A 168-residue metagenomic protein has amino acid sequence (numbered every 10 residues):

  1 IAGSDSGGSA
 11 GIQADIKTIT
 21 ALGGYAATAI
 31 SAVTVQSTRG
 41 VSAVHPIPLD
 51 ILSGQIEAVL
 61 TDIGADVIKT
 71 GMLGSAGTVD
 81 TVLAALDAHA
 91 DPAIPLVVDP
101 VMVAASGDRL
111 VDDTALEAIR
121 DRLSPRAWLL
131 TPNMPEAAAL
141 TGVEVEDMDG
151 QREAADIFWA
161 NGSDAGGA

Functional and structural regions predicted by a protein language model:
I1, L22, V59-A65, A85-H89 (+4 more regions): Change "in soluble alpha/beta enzymes" to "in soluble alpha/beta proteins
I1-T20: Glycine/serine-rich anion-binding loops at beta->alpha junctions that coordinate negatively charged ligand groups
G3, D99, N133: Active-site glycine-centered loops adjacent to acidic/histidine catalytic or metal-binding residues that shape
S6-G7, G74, V103, E146: Glycine-/small-residue-rich active-site loops that bind phosphorylated ligands and cofactors
G8-G11, H45-P48, D112, L116: Short, conserved glycine- and acidic-residue-centered signature motifs in active-site or ligand-binding loops
S9, S106, L140-V143: Residues that scaffold the ATP/ADP-binding catalytic core of kinase and kinase-like folds
I16, T20-A105, L110: Conserved N-terminal subdomain of the carbohydrate kinase-like
D113-A168: Conserved phosphate/ATP/ADP-binding segment of small-molecule kinases
